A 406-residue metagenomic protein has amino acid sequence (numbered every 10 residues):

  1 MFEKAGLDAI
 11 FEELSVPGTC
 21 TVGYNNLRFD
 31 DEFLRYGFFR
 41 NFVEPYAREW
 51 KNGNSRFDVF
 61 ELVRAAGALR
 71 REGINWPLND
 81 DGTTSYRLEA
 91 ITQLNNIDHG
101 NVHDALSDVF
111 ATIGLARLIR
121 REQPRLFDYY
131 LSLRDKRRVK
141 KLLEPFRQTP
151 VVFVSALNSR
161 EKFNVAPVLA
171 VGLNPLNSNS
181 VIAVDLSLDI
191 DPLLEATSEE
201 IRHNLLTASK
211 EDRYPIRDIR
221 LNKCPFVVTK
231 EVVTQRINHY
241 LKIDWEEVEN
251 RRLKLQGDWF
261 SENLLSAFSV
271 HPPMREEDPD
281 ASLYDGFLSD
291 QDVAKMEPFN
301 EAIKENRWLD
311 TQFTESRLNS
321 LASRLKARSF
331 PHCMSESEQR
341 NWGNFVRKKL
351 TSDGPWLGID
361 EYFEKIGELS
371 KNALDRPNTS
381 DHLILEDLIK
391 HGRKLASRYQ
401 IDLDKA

Functional and structural regions predicted by a protein language model:
M1-A9: Glycine-rich, highly charged phosphate/nucleotide-binding loops
A9-I10, L169: Short secondary-structure capping/turn segments at boundaries of alpha-helices and beta-strands
V16-P124, L133, V293-E336, W342-L357 (+3 more regions): Metal-dependent phosphoesterase core characteristic of DEDDh/y 3'-5' exonuclease domains
R121, S132-Y214: Acidic catalytic cores of enzymes that act on phosphate-bearing nucleotides/polynucleotides
P175-L350: Long, charge-rich C-terminal accessory regions
V346-A406: C-terminal non-catalytic accessory extensions
